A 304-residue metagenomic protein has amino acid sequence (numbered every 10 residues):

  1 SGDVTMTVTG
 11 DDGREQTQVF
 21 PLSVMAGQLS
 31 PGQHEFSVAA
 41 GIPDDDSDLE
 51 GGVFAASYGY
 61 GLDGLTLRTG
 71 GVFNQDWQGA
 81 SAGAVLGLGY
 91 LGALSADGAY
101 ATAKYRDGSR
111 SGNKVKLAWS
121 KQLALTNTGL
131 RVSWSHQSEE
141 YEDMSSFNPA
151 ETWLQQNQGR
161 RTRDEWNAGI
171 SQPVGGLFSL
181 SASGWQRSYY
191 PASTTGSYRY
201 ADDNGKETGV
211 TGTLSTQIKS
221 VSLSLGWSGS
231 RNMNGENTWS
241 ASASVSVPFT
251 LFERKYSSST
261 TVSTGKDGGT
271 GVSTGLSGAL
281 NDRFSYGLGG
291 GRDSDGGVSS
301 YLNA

Functional and structural regions predicted by a protein language model:
S1, T9, R14-A39, P43 (+5 more regions): Flexible, glycine-rich linker and terminal segments associated with outer-membrane beta-barrel/transport systems
L49-G51: Short, solvent-exposed loop/turn segments at conserved positions within beta-propeller repeat blades
V53-A55: Edge strands and adjacent loops of beta-rich recognition modules
L62-G64: Glycine- and small/acidic-residue-enriched microsegments that form turns, hinges, and capping elements
W77-Q78: C-terminal catalytic or substrate-handling cores of phosphate/nucleotide- and metal-cofactor-dependent proteins acting
